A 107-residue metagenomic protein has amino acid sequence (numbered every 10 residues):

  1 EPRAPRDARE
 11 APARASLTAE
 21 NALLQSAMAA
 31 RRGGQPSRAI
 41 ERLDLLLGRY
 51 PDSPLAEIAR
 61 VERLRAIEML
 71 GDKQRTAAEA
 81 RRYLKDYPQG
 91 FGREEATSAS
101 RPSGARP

Functional and structural regions predicted by a protein language model:
E1-E41, L45-I58, R65, R101-P107: Low-complexity, Pro/Ser/Thr
R38, R75, G92-E95: Alpha-helical positions within canonical tetratricopeptide repeat
L43-D44, A80, T97: Inward-facing hydrophobic residues that define packing positions of alpha-helical scaffold repeats
L47-A56, L84-E95: Short solvent-exposed coil/turn linkers within tandem alpha-helical repeat scaffolds
V61-R63, A80: Extracytosolic low-complexity repeat regions of secreted or lipid-anchored proteins
I67-M69: Amphipathic, heptad-repeat-like alpha-helical segments
G71-Q89: TPR/TPR-like (Sel1-like) alpha-helical repeat modules
G92, S100-R101: Eukaryotic acidic, Ser/Thr-rich intrinsically disordered low-complexity regions
